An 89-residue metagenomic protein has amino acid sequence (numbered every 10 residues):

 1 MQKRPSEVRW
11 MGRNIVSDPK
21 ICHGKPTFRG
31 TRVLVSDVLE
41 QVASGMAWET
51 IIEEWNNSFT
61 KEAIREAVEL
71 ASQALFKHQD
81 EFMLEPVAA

Functional and structural regions predicted by a protein language model:
M1-H23: Basic, low-complexity segments
G30: Anion-recognition interface
L34-A89: Long, charge-rich, low-complexity alpha-helical segments
